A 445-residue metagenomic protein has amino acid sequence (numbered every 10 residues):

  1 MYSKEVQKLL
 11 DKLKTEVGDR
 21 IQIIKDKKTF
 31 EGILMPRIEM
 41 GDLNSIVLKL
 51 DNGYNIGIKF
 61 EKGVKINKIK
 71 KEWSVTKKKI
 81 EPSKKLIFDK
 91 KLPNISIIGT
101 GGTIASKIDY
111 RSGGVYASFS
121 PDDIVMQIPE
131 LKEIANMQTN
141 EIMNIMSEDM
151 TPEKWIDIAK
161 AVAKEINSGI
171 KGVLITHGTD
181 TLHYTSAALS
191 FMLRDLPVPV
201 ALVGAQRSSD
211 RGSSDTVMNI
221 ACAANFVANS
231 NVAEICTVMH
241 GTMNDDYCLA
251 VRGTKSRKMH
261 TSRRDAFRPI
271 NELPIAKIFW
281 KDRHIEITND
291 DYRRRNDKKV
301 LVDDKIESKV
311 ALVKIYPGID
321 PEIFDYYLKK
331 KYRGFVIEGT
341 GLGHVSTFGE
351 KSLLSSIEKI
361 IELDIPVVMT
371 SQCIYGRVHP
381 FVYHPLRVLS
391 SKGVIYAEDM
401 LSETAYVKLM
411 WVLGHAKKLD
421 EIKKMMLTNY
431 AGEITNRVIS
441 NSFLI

Functional and structural regions predicted by a protein language model:
M1-F88: Conserved RNA-binding domains used in RNP assembly and mRNA/RNA metabolism
K8-L9, N55, K65-N67, S74-K164: ATP/NTP phosphate-donor binding region
I98-G99, D109, S118-P121, M126-L131 (+3 more regions): Accessory alpha-helical/coil subdomains and C-terminal extensions that flank or cap enzyme catalytic cores
T139, H379-L419: Interaction/scaffold regions that mediate signaling and macromolecular assembly across diverse proteins
K164, D195, K351-V367: Catalytic-core regions built around general acid/base machinery
N167-L182, K330-H344: Short acidic, glycine-rich surface-loop motifs adjacent to enzyme active sites
I175-V198, T347-S356: Short Gly/Thr/Asp-enriched flexible loops that form oxyanion-binding sites at enzyme active sites
V203-W280: Internal gly/pro-rich beta-alpha loop/helix module that stabilizes soluble enzyme cofactors or their anionic handles
